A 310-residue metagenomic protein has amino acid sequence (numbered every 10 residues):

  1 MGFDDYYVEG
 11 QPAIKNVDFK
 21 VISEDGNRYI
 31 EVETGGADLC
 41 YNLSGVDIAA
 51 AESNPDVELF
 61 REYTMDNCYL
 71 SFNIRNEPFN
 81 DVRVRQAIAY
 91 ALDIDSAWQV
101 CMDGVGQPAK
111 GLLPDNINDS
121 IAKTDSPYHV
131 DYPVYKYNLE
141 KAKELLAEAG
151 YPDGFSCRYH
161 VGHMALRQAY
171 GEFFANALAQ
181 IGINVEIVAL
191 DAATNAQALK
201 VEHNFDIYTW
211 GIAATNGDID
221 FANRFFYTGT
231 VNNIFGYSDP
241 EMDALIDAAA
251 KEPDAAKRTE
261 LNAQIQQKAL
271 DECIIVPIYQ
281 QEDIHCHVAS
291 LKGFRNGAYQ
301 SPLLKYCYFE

Functional and structural regions predicted by a protein language model:
M1-D5, E62-A87, A91, V100 (+2 more regions): A bilobed periplasmic-binding-protein/Venus flytrap-type ligand-binding module shared by bacterial periplasmic
G2-A50, N184: Ligand-site clamp/hinge motif
N16, L139, K143-A214, G229 (+2 more regions): Ligand/substrate-recognition segments at binding pockets and active sites
D25-E31, G45-N54, E58, L70-I74 (+4 more regions): Pocket-flanking alpha-helical
R75, F79-D119, A169-Y170, Q266-P277: Periplasmic-binding protein-like
Q107-A147, L166-Q168: Structural transition elements
P133-K136, N184-N195, V201, F221-A289 (+1 more regions): Extracytoplasmic/peripheral linker and loop segments enriched in polar/acidic and small residues with frequent Thr/Pro
H285-E310: Long beta-strand-rich cores associated with HINT superfamily self-processing modules
